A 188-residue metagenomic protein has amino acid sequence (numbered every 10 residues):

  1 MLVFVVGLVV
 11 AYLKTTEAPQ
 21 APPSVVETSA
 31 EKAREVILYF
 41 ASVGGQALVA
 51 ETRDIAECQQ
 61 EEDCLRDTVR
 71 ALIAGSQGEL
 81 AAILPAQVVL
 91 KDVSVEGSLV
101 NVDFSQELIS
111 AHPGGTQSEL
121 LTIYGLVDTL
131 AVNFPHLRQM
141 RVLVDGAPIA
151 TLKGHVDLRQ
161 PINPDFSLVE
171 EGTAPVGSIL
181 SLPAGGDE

Functional and structural regions predicted by a protein language model:
M1-E188: Bimodal "functional hotspot" detector
